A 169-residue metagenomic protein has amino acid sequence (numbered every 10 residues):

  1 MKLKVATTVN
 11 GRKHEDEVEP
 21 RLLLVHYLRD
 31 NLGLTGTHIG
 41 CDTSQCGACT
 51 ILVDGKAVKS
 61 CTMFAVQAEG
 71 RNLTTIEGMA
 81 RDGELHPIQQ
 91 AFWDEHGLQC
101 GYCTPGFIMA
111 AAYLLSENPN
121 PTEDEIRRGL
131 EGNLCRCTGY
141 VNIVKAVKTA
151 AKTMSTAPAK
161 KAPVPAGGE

Functional and structural regions predicted by a protein language model:
M1-E169: Signature of N-terminal electron-transfer/Fe-S-associated modules in redox systems
